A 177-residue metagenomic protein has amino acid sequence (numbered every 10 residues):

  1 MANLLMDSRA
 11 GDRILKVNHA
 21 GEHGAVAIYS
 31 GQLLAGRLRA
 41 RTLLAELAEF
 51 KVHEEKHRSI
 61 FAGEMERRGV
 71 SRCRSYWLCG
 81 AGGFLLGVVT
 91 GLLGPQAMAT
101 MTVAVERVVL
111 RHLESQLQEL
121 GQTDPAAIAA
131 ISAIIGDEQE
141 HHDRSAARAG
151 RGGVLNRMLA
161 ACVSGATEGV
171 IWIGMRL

Functional and structural regions predicted by a protein language model:
M1-L177: Non-heme di-metal
